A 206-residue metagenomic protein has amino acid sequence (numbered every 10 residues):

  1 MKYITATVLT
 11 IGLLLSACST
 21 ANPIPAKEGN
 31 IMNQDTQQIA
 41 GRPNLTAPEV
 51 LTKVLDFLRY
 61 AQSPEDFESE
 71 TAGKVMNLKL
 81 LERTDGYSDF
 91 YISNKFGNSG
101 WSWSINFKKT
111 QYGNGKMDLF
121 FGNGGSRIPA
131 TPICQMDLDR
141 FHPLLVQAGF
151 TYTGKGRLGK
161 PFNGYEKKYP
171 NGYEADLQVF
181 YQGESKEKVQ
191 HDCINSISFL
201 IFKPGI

Functional and structural regions predicted by a protein language model:
K2-V8: Sec-dependent signal peptide recognition, specifically the positively charged N-region followed immediately by
L15-A17: C-terminal motif of bacterial Sec signal peptides marking the signal peptidase cleavage site
S19-A21: Bacterial signal peptide processing site
I24-R59: N-terminal low-complexity, Pro/Thr/Ser-rich intrinsically disordered segments that act as propeptides or flexible
V54-Q62, G125-P132: Second-shell loop/turn segments in exported
G73-Y87, Y91, P143-G159: Short secondary-structure junctions
S99-K167: Long, charged/polar, surface-exposed segments that mediate recognition or autoinhibition
P161-I206: Glycine-rich, aromatic-bearing surface loops/beta-hairpins
